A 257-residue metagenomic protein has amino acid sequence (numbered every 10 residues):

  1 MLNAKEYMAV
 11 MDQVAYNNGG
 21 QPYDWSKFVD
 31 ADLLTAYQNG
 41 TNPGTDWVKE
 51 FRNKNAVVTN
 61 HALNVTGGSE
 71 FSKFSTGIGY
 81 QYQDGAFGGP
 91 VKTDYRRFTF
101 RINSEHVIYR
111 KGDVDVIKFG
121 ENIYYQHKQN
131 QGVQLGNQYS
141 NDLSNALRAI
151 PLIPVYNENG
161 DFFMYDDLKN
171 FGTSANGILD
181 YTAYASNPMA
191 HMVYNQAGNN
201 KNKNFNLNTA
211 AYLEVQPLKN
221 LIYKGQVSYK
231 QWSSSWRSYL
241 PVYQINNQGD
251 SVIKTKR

Functional and structural regions predicted by a protein language model:
M1, T35-N64, I78, Y82-P90: Short strand-turn segments of transmembrane beta-barrel domains in outer membranes, especially the first one or two
M1-G44, G88-Y95, T99, N103-N206 (+2 more regions): Surface-exposed loop/interface segments of Gram-negative outer-membrane beta-barrel transport/assembly proteins
N53, V57, N199-F205, L213: Catalytic cores of large soluble enzymes that bind and process phosphate-bearing ligands
N55, T66-G67, S228-Y229: Non-cytosolic beta-sheet module surface loops
V58, S69-E70, Y109-V114, Q216-L218: Outer-membrane beta-barrel channels and translocator barrels
L63-S69, I102-H106, T209-V215: Residues on the lipid-exposed face of transmembrane beta-strands in outer-membrane beta-barrel proteins
L221: An active-site-proximal structural segment forming one wall of the substrate-binding cleft that immediately precedes
